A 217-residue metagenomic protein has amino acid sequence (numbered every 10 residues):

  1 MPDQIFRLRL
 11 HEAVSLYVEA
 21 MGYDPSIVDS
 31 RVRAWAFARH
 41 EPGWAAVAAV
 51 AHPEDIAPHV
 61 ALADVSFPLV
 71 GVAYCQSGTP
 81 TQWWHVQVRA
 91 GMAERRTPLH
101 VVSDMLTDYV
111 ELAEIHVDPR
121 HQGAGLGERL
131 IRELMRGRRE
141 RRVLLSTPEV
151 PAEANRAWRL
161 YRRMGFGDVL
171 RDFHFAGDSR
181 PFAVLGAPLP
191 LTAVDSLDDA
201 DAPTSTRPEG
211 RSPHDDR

Functional and structural regions predicted by a protein language model:
M1-V14: A short beta-loop-alpha structural element at the N-terminal edge of CoA-dependent acyl/N-acetyltransferase catalytic
G22-S66, Y74-Q76, H100-V101: Active-site rim helix/loop that mediates acceptor-substrate recognition in acyltransferases
L62-P68, Y74-E114: Conserved acyl-donor/pantetheine-binding loop and adjacent beta-alpha core of acyl/acetyltransferases and related
L69-G71, L170-R171: A structural microfeature
Y109-V110, R136-P151: Conserved GNAT acetyl-CoA-binding A-motif
L112-P119, G123-G137, W158-R159, R163: Conserved acetyl-CoA-binding loop-helix of GNAT-fold acetyltransferases
E128-R129, R142, V150-S179: Conserved active-site alpha-helix within GNAT-family acetyltransferase domains
A187-R217: Extended, composition-driven regions rather than compact fold-specific motifs
